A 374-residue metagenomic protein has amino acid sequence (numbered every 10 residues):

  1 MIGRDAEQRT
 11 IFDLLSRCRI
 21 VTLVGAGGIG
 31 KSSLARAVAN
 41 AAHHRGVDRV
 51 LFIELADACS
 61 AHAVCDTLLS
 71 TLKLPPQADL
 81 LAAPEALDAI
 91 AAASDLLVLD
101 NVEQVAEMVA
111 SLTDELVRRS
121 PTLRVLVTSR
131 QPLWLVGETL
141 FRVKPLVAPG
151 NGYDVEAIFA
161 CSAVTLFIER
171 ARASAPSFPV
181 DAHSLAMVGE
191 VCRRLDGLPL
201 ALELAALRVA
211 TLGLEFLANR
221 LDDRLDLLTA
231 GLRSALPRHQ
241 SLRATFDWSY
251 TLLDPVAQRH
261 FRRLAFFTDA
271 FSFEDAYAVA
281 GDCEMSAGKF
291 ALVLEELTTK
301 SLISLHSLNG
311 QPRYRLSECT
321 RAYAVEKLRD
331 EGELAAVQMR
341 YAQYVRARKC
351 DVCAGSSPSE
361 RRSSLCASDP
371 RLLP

Functional and structural regions predicted by a protein language model:
M1-P374: Aliphatic-rich helical/repeat scaffold segments used for oligomerization and domain docking
